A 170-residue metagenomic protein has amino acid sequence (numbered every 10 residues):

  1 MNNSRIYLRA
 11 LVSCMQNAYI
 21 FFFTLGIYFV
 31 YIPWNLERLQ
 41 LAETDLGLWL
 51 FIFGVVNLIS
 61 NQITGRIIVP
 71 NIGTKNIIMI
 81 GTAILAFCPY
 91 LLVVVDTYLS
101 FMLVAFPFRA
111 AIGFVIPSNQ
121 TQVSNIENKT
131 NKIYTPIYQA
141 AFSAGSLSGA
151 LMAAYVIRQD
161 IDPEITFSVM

Functional and structural regions predicted by a protein language model:
N3-E37, F106-P107: Pair of pore-lining "gating" transmembrane helices in MFS-fold secondary transporters
C14, I32, L41-L50, N131-T135: Juxtamembrane helix-start elements in MFS-like secondary transporters
G26, F53-Q62, S146-L147: Residue-level signature of mid-helix packing/kink "hotspots" within the transmembrane helices of 12-pass Major
S60-G73, I157: Helix-to-loop junctions at the C-terminal end of transmembrane segments in multipass secondary transporters
N76-Y90: Structural signature of the two symmetry-related core transmembrane helices
V93-V104: Helix-loop junctions at membrane interfaces in 12-TM secondary transporters
S100, I137-Y138, F142-M170: Helix-loop-helix hairpin linking two adjacent transmembrane segments in secondary transporters
G113-N128: Intracellular juxtamembrane helix-capping segments at the cytosolic ends of symmetry-related transmembrane helices
